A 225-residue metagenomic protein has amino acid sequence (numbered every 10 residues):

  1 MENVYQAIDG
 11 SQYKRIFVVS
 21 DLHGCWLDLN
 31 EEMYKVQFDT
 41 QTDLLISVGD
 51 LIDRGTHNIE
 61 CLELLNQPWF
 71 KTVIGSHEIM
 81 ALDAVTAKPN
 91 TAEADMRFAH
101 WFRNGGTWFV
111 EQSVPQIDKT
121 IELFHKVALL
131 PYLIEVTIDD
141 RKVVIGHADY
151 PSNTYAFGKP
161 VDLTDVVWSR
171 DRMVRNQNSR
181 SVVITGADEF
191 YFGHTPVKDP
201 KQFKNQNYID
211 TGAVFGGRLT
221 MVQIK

Functional and structural regions predicted by a protein language model:
M1-E60: N-terminal active-site segment of His-dependent metallophosphoesterases
G10-F17, E135-V144: Beta-strand-turn-beta hairpins that frame and shape the catalytic cleft of phosphate-ester-processing enzymes
V18, L45-S47, T72-V73, V144 (+2 more regions): Residue-level marker for buried hydrophobic side chains located in beta-strands that build the well-ordered beta-sheet
D21, D50, L65, G75-S76 (+4 more regions): Divalent metal-coordination and catalytic microenvironments
H23-L27, D53-T56, I79-L82, P151-N153 (+2 more regions): Active-site environment of divalent metal-dependent phosphoester hydrolases
N58-E135, R141, V166-Q177: Active-site neighborhood of divalent metal-dependent phosphoester bond hydrolases
D139-R141, G146-Y150, G193-T195: Short, well-ordered beta-to-alpha junction loops that form the rim of enzyme active sites and present histidine/acidic
S169-K225: Conserved beta-sheet core of the metallophosphoesterase superfamily
